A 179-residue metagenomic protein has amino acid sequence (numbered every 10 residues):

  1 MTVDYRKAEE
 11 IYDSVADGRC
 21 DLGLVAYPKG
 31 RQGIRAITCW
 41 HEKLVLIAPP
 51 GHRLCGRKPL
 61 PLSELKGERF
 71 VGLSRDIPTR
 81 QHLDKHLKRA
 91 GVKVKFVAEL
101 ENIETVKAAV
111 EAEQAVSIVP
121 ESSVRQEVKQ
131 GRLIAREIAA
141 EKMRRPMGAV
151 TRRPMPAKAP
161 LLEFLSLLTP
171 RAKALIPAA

Functional and structural regions predicted by a protein language model:
M1-Q32, K93: Central regulatory/effector-binding core of bacterial HTH transcription factors
K7, P61, E101-N102, P120: Short loop/turn segments at beta->alpha junctions
L24-G33, Q81, K85, R89 (+1 more regions): A ligand-binding cleft/hinge motif common to bilobed small-molecule-binding domains
R31-L44, A48-F70, R153, A159: Flexible hinge/capping segments at coil-to-helix
R35-V45, K95, E121, Q130-R144: Short beta-strand->loop
V45-I47, R53, V116, I134 (+1 more regions): Residues embedded in well-ordered beta-strands
D76-V92, L162, S166-A179: Ligand-binding clefts/hinges and TM-proximal coupling segments of bilobed small-molecule sensing domains
I134-P177: A late-sequence structural motif
